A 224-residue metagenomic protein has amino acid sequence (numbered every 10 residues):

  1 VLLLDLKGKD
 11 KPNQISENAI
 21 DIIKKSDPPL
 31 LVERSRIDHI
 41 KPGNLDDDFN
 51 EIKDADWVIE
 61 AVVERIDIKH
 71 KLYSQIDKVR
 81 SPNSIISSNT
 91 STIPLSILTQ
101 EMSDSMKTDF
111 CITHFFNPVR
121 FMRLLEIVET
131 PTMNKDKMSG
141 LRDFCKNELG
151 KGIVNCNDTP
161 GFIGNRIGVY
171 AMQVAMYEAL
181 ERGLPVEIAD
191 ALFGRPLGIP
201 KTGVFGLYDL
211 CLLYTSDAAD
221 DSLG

Functional and structural regions predicted by a protein language model:
L2-D5: Short beta-strand "acidic-cap" motif of Rossmann-like dinucleotide-binding folds
K7-K11, K24-I85, I93-P94: Rossmann-like NAD(P)-binding element
N13-E17, M138-S139: Short, surface-exposed alpha-helical segments at coil->helix boundaries
D21, K25-P28, K78-S81, S139 (+3 more regions): Generic secondary-structure signature for well-ordered alpha-helical cores
S74, P82-R166, A191, K201: Rossmann-fold dinucleotide-binding core
K146, N157-S216: Helical "substrate-binding/catalytic lid" subdomain of Rossmann-like NAD(P)-dependent dehydrogenases/reductases
Y214-G224: Single conserved hydrophobic/aromatic residue that forms the stacking wall/gate of nucleotide- or nucleobase-binding
